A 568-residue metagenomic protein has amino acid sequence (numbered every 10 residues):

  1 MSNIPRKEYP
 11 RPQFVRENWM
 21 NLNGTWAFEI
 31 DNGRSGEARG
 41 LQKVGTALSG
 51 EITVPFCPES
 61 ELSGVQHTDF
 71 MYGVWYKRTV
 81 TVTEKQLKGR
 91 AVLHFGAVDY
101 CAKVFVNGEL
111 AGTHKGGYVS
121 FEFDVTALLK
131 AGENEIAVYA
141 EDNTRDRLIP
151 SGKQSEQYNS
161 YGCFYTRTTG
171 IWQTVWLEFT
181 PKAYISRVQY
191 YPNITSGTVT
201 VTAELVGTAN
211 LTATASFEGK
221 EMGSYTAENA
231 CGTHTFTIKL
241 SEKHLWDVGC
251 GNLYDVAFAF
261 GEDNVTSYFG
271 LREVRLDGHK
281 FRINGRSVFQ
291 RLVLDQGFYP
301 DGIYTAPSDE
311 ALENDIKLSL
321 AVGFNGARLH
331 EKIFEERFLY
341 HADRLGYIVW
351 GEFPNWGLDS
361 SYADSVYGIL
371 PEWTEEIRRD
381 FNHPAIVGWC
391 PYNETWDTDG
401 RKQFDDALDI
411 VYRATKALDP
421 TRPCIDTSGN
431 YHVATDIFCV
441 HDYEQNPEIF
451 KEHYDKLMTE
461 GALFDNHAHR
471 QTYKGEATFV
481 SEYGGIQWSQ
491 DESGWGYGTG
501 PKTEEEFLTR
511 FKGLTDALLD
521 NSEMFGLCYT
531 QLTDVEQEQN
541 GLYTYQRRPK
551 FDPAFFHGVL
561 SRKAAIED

Functional and structural regions predicted by a protein language model:
M1-L62, Y139, R145-L148, E218 (+2 more regions): Accessory carbohydrate-binding/adhesion or oligomerization-edge regions at the termini of glycan-active proteins
E8, P12-Q13, A27-G33, Q66-H67 (+5 more regions): Accessory beta-strand-rich segments of carbohydrate-active enzymes
A111-G112, M222, V288: Short hydrophobic beta-strand segments in globular cytosolic domains
L129-E133, E204-D277: Extended acidic/polar, glycine-enriched regions that form or flank non-catalytic beta-rich accessory modules
N159-T168, K182-V188, R272-S287: Low-complexity, Pro/Ser/Thr- and charge-rich linker/hinge segments at domain boundaries
F179-G207, K563-D568: Surface beta-strand/loop "capping" patches
A259-S319, R562: N-terminal carbohydrate-binding accessory modules
K317, G326-R548, F555-V559: Substrate-binding/catalytic cleft of secreted carbohydrate-active enzymes, primarily glycoside hydrolases
